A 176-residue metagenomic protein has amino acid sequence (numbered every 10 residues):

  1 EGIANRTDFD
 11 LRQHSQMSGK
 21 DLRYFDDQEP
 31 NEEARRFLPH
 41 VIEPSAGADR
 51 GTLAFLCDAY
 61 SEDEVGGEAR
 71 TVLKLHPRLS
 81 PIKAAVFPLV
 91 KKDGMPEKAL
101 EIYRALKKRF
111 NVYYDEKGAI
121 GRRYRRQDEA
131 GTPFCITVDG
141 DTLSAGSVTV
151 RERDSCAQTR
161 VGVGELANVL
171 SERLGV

Functional and structural regions predicted by a protein language model:
E1-V176: NTP/phosphate- and nucleic-acid-binding module
